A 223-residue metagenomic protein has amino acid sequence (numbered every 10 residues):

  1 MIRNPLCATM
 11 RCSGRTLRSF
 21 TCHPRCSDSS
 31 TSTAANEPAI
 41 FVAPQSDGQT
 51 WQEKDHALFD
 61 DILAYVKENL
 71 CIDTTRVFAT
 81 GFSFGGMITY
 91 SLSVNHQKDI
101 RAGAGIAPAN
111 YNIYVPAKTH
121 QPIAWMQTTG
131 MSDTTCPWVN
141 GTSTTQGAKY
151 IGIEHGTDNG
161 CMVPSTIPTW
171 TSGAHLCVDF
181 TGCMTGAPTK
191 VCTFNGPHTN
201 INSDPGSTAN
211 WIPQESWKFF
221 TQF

Functional and structural regions predicted by a protein language model:
M1-M10: A short loop-to-beta-strand scaffold at the N-terminal edge of the catalytic core in hydrolase folds
R11-L70, G173-M184, P188-F194: Active-site machinery of serine-nucleophile hydrolases
G14, Q49-A57, V94, T142-K149 (+1 more regions): Soluble non-cytosolic domains of exported or imported proteins
S46, A104-N112, G130-D133: Active-site nucleophile loop of the alpha/beta-hydrolase fold
T50-Q52, G86-T89, Y111-V115, T134-W138 (+1 more regions): Extracytoplasmic/secreted cell-surface and envelope-processing proteins
W51-T89, V94-D99: Gly/Ser-rich "nucleophile elbow"/oxyanion-hole loop immediately N-terminal to the catalytic nucleophile in hydrolases
K98-N110, I123-A124: A conserved short beta-strand
A124-T128, T134, T145-G147, E154-F223: C-terminal catalytic histidine-bearing segment of alpha/beta-hydrolase fold enzymes
